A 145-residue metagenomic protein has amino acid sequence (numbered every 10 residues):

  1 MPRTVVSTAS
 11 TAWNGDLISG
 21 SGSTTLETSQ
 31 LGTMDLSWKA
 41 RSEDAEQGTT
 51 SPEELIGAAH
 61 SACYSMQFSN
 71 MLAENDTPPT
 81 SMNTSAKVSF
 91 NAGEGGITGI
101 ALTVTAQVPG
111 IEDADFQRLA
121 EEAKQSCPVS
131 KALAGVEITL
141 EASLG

Functional and structural regions predicted by a protein language model:
M1-A58, S65-G145: Extended beta-strand/beta-hairpin segments
